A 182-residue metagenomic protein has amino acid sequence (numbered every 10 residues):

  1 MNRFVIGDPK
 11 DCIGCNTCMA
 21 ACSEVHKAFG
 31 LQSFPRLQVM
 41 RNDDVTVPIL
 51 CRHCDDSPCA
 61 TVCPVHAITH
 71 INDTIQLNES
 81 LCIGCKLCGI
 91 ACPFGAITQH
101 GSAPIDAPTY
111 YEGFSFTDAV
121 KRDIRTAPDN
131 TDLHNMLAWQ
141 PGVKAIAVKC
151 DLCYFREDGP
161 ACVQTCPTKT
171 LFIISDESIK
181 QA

Functional and structural regions predicted by a protein language model:
N2, I6-P9, F34-C51, N130-A138 (+1 more regions): Sequence context of c-type cytochrome heme-c attachment sites
V5-K10, Q76-I83, V143, L152-C153: Flexible gly/pro/ser-rich segments immediately N-terminal to CXXCH heme-c attachment motifs in exported/periplasmic
C12, H53-C54, C82, K149-G159: Short Cys/His-rich zinc-binding micro-motifs
T17-Q38, P58-S80, L87-I105, A127-P141 (+1 more regions): Iron-sulfur cluster-binding cysteine motifs and their immediate structural context in ferredoxin-like electron-transfer
V47, V143-K149: Aromatic sugar-binding surface patches on proteins that engage polysaccharides or sugar-phosphate polymers
P48-V62: Short, structured active-site "lid" loops
Q99-D118: Internal, charge-rich low-complexity segments
F116-P128: Positively charged
